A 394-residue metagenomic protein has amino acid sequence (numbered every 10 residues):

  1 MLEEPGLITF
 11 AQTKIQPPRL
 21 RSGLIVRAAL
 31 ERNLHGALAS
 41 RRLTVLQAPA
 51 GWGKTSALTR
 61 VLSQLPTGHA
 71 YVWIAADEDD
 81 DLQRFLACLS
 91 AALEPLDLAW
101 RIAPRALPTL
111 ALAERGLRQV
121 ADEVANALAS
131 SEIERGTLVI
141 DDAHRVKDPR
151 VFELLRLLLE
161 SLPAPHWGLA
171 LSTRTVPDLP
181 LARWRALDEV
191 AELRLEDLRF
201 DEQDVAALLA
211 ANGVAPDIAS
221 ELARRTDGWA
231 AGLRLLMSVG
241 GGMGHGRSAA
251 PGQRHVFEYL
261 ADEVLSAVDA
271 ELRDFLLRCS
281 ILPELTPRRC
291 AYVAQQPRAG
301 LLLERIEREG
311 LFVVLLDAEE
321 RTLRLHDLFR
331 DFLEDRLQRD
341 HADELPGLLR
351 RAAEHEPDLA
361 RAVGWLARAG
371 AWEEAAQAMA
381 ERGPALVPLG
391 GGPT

Functional and structural regions predicted by a protein language model:
M1, T44-W52, L58-L62, L157-E160 (+4 more regions): C-terminal boundary/linker of central alpha/beta nucleotide-binding cores
L2-A50, S56, R60-V61: Walker A/P-loop-proximal flanking segment of P-loop NTPase domains
G6-T9, T13-K14, V26-L30, S56-R60 (+7 more regions): Alpha-helical sensor/transducer elements of the RecA-like P-loop NTPase core
W52, S56-R135, R145-K147: Conserved phosphate-binding/catalytic loops and adjacent sensor/switch elements of nucleotide-binding enzymes, spanning
L62, L86, S90, E94 (+6 more regions): Short, amphipathic alpha-helical segments that act as regulatory/interfacial helices in nucleotide-processing proteins
D141-D142: Walker B catalytic acidic pair
L208-A210, S220-R225, A231-G244, D274-R278 (+3 more regions): C-terminal helical "lid" of AAA+/P-loop NTPase domains
A342-T394: Extended alpha-helical scaffolding segments used for macromolecular assembly and cargo binding
